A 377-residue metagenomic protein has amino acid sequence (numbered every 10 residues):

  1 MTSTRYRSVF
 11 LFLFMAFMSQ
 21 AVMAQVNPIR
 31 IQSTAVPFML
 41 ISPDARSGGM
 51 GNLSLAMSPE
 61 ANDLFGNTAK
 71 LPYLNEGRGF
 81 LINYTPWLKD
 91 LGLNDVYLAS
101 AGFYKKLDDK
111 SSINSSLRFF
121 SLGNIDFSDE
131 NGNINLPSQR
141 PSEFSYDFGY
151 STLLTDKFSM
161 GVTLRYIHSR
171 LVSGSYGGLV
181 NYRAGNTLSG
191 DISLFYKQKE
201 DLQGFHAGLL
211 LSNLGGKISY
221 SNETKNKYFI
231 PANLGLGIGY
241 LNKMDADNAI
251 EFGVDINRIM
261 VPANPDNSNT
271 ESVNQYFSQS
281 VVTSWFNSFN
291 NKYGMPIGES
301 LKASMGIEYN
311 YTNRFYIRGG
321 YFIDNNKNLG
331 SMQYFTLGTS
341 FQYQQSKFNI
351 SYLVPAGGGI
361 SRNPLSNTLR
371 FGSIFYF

Functional and structural regions predicted by a protein language model:
M1-P28, I307, F377: Bacterial Sec-dependent N-terminal signal peptides
Q25-F377: Subset of outer-membrane beta-barrel
